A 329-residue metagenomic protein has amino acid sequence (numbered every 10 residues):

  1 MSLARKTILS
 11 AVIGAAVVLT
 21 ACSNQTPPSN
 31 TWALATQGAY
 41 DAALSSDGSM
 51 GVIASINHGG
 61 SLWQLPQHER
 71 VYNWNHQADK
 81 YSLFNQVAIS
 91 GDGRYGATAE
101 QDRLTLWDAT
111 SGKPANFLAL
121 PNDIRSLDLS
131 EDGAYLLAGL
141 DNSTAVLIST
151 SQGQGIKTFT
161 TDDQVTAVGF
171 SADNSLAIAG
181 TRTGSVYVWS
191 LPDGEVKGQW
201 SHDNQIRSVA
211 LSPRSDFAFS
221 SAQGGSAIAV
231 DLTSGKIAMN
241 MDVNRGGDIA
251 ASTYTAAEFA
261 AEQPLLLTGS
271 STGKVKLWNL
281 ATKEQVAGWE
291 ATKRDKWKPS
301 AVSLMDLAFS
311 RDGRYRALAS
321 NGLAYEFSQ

Functional and structural regions predicted by a protein language model:
M1-A11: Bacterial N-terminal signal peptides that target proteins for export
S2-A4, L19-Q329: WD40-repeat beta-propeller superdomains and closely related acidic/aromatic-rich repeat-like regions
S10-T20: Bacterial N-terminal signal peptides
